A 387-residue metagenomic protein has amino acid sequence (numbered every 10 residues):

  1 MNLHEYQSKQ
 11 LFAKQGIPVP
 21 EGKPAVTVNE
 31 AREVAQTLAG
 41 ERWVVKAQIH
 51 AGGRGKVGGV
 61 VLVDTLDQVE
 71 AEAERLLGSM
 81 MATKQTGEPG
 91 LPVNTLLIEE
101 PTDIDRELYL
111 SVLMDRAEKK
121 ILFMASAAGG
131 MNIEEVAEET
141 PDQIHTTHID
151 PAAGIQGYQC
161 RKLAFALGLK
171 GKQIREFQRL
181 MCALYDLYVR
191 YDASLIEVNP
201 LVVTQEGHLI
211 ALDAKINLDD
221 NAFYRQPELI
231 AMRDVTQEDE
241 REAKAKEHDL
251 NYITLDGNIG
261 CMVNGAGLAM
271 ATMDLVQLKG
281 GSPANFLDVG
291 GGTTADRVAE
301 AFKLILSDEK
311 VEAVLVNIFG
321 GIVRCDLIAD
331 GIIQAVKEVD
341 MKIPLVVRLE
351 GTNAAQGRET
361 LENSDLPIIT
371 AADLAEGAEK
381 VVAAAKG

Functional and structural regions predicted by a protein language model:
M1-V198, V202-V316, D326-I328, K337 (+1 more regions): ATP-dependent carboxylate/acyl-activation modules
G321: Catalytic core of bacterial c-di-GMP phosphodiesterases, primarily the EAL and HD-GYP domains, capturing alpha-helical
I333-Q334: Short amphipathic alpha-helix used as the core "switch/output" element in two-component signaling
K342-G351: Short internal beta-strands
